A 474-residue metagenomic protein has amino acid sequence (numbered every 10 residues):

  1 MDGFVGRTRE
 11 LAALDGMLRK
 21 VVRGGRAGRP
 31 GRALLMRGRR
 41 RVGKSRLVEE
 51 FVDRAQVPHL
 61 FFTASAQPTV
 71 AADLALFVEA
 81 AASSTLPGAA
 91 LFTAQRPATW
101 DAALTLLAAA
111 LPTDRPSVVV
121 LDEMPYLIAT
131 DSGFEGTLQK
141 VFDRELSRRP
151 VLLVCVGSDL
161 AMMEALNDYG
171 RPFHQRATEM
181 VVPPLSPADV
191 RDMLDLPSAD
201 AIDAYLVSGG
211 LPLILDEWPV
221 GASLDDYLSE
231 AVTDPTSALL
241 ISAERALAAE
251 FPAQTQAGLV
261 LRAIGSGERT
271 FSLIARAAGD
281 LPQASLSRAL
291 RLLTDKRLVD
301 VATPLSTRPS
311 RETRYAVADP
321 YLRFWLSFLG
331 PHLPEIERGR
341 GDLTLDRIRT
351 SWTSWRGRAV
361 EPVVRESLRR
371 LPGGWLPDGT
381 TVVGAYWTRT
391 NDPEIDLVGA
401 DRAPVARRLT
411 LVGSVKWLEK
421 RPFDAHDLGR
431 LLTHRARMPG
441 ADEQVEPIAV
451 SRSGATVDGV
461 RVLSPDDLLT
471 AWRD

Functional and structural regions predicted by a protein language model:
R37, Y126-T130, F134, L138-G170: Sensor-1/coupling segment of RecA-like P-loop NTPase cores
R37-H59: P-loop NTPase Walker A phosphate-binding motif
H59-L60, P68-L91, L106-A108, F324: Conserved NTP-binding/hydrolysis module of P-loop NTPases
G88-V120, A129, V141-L152: Mid-core helix/loop region of P-loop NTP-binding domains shared across ATPases and GTPases
A177-A201: Conserved small helical "lid"/interfacial subdomain of P-loop NTPases
W218-V220, D226-E394: Accessory nucleic acid-recognition modules appended to NTPase machines
L368, P393-G399, V405-E419, L431 (+1 more regions): Conserved catalytic cores of phosphodiester-cleaving nucleases, focusing on short active-site segments
E443-D474: Domain-level recognition of nuclease-like catalytic cores that cleave nucleotide substrates
